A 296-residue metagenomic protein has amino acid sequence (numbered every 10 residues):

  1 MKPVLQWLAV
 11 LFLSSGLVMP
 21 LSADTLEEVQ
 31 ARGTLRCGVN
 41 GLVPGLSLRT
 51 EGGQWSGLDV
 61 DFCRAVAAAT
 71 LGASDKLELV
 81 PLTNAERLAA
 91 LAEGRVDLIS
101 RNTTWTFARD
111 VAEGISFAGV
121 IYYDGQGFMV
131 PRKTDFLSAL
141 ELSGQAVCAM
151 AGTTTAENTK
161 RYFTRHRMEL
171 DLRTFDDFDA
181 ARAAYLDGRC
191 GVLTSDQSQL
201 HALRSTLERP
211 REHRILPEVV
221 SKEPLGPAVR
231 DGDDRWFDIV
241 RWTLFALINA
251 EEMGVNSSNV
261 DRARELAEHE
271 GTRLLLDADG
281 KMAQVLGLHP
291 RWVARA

Functional and structural regions predicted by a protein language model:
M1-Q6: Positively charged n-region of N-terminal signal peptides that target proteins for export
W7-P20: Bacterial N-terminal signal peptides
T25-N102, L288-R291: Extracytoplasmic small-molecule ligand-binding "clamshell" domains of the periplasmic binding protein/Venus flytrap
Q30-A31, A67-G72, A92-V96, K133 (+5 more regions): Sec-exported extracytoplasmic/periplasmic mature domains
Q30-T34, G41, G57, D61 (+13 more regions): Extracytoplasmic
R36-G45, W55-T70, T104-W105, D124-A180: Bilobed "Venus flytrap"/periplasmic-binding protein-like clamshell domains and structurally analogous long
D61-T70, K133-F136, L140-E141, Q145-A146 (+3 more regions): Extended ligand-binding regions for polar small-molecule ligands
R64, A68, G72, K76-E141 (+1 more regions): Acidic, polar ligand-binding/catalytic clefts
